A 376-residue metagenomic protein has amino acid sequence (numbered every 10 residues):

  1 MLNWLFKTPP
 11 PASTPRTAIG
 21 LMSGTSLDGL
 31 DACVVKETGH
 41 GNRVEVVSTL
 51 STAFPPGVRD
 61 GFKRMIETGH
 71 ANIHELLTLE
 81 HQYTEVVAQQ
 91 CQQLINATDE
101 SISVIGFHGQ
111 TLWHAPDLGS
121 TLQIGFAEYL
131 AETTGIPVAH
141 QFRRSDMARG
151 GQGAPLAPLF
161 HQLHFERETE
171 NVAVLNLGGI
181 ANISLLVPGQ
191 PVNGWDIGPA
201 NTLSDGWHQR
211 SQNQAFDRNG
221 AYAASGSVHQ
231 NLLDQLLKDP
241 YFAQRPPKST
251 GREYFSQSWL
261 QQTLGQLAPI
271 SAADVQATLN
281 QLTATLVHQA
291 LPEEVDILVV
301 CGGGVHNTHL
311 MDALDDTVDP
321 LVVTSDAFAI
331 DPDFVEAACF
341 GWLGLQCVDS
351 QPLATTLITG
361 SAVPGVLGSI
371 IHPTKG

Functional and structural regions predicted by a protein language model:
P10-T17, P116-T121, E128, E132 (+1 more regions): Phosphate-binding/catalytic loop of phosphoryl-transfer enzymes
T14, A18, M22-H74, V192: Short glycine-rich, Thr/Ser-proximal phosphate-binding strand/loop in the N-terminal lobe of ATP-dependent enzymes
T25, Q110, G179, G303-V305: Active-site metal-binding loops of divalent metal-dependent hydrolases
L27, A277, Q281, D326-G376: Glycine-rich phosphate-binding/hydrolytic loop that grips phosphoryl groups
G29-T52, N193-A284, V295, V363-G376: Conserved ATP-utilizing enzyme core subdomain
G69-A127: Short beta-strand-loop/turn "lid" adjacent to the catalytic site in phosphate-handling enzymes
L112, V295-L314: Glycine-rich phosphate-binding loops at beta-strand->alpha-helix junctions
A215-Y222, L282-T285, N307-T324: Extended, folded domain segments that form the structural surfaces/walls around functional sites
